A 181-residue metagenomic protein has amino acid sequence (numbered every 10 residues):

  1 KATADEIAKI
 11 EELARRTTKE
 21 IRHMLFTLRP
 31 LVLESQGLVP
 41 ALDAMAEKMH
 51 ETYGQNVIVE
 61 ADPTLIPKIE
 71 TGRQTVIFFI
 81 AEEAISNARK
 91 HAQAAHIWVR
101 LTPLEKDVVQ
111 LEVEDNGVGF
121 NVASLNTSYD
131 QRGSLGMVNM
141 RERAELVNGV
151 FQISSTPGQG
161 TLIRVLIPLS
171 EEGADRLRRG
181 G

Functional and structural regions predicted by a protein language model:
K1-G181: Coiled-coil dimerization/phosphotransfer module
